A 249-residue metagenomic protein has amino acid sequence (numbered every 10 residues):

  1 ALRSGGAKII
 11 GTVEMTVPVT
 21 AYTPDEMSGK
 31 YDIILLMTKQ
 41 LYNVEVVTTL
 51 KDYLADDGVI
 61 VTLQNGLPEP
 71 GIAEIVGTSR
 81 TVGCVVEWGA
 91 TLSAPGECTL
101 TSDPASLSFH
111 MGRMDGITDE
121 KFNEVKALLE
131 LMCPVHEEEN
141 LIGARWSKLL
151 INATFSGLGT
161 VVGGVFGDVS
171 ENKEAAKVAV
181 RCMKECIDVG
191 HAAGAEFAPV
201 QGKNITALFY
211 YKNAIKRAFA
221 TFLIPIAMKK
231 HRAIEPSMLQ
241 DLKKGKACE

Functional and structural regions predicted by a protein language model:
A1-T12: NAD(P)+-binding Rossmann beta1-loop-alpha1 motif at the extreme N-terminus of oxidoreductases
G11-P18, G112-M114: Active-site-adjacent segment of FAD-dependent monooxygenases/related oxidoreductases
E14-T99: Rossmann-like NAD(P)(H) cofactor-binding subdomain of soluble oxidoreductases
Y42, P68, I117-T118, E249: Short phosphate-engaging motifs
D52-Y53, I75-R80, E97-P199, K203: Internal alpha-helical scaffold of NAD(P)-dependent oxidoreductase catalytic cores
G164-E249: Interdomain hinge/lid region at the active-site interface of Rossmann-like NAD(P)-dependent oxidoreductases
